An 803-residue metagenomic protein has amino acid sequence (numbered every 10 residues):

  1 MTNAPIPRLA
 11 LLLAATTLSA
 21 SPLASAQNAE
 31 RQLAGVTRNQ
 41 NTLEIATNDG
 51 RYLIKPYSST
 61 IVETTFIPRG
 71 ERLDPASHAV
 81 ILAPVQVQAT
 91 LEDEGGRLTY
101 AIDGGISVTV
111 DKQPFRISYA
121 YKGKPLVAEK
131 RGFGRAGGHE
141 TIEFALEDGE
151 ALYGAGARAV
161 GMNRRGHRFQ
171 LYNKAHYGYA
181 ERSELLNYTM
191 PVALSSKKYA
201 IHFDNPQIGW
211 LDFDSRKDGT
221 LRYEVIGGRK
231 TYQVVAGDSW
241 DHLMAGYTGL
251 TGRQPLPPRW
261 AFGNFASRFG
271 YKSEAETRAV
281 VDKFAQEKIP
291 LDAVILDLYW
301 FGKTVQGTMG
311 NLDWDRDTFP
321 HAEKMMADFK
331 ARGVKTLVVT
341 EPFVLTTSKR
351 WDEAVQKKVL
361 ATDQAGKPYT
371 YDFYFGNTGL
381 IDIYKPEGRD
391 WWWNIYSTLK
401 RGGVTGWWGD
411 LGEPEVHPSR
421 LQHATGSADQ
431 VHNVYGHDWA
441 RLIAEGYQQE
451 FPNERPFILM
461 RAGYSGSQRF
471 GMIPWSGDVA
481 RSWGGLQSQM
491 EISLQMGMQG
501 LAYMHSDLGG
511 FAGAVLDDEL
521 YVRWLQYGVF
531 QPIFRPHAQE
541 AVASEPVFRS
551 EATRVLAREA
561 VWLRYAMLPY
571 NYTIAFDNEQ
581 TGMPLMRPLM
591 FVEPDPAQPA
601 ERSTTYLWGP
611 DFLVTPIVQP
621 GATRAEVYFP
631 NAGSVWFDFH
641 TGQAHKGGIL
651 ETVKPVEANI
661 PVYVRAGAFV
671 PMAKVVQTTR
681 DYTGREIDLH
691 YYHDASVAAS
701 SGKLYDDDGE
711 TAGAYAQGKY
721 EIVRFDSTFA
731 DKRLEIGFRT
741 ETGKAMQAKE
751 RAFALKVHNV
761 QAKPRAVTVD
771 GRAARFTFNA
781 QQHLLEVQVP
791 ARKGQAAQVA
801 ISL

Functional and structural regions predicted by a protein language model:
M1-L11: Bacterial N-terminal signal peptides that target proteins for export
N3, T17-L18, V653: N-terminal compositionally biased, intrinsically disordered segments and leader/signal-like regions
I6, L23-A26: N-terminal metal-binding scaffold of metallo-dependent hydrolase/deaminase domains
A15, S19-S21, N571: N-terminal signal peptide c-region/cleavage motif recognized by signal peptidases
S25-T251, P255-W260, F269, E274-E276 (+14 more regions): N-terminal accessory segment at the very beginning of proteins
Q27-A29, L126-N659, V664-R665: Catalytic-domain carbohydrate-binding cleft regions of carbohydrate-active enzymes
V627, E651-V653, A774, V787 (+1 more regions): Generic detection of short hydrophobic beta-strand segments and adjacent strand-loop junctions
